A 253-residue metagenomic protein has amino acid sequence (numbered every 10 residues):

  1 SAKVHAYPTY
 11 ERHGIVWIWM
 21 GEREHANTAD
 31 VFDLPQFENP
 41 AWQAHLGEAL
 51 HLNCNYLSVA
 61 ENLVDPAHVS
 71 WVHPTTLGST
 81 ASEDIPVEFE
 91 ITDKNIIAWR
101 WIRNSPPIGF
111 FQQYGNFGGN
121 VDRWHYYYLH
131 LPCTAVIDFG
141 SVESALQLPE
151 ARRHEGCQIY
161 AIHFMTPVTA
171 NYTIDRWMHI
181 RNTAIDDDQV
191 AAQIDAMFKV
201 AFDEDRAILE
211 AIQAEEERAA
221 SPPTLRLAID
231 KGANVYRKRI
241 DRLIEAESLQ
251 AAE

Functional and structural regions predicted by a protein language model:
S1-W17: Active-site-proximal cofactor/substrate-binding loop regions of enzyme domains
H13-E22, C54-N55, V64: Extended catalytic-interface subdomain
T28-E253: C-terminal catalytic domain of Rieske-type non-heme iron oxygenases
